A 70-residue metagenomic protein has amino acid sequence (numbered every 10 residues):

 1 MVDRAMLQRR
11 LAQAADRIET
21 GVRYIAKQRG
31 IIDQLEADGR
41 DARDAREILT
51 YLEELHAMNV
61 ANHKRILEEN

Functional and structural regions predicted by a protein language model:
M1-N70: Anionic, Ser/Thr-rich low-complexity intrinsically disordered regions
